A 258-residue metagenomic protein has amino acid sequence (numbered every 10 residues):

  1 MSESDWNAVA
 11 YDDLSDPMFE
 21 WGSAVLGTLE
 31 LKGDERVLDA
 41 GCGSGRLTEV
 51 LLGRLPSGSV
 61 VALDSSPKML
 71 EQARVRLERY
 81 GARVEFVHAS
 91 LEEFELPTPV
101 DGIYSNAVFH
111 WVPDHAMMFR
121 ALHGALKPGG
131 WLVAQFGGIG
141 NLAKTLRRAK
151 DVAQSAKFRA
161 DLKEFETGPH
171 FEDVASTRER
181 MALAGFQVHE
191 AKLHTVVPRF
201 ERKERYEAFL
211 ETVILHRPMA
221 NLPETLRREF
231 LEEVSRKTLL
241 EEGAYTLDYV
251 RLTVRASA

Functional and structural regions predicted by a protein language model:
M1-E35, R46-V50, M69-Q72: Conserved class I S-adenosyl-L-methionine
R36, G130-W131: Short glycine-centered segments of the SAM/dcSAM-binding site in methyltransferase folds
L38-A40, S44-E93: Class I SAM-dependent methyltransferase SAM/SAH-binding core
S44-R46, P169-A258: Conserved Class I S-adenosyl-L-methionine
E92-I103: A short acidic, Gly/Pro-enriched loop at the edge of an enzyme's catalytic core that lines a small-molecule cofactor
G102-H115: A short SAM/SAH-binding and catalytic strip from SAM-dependent methyltransferases
V112-P113, L126-P128: Helix-to-beta-strand junctions that scaffold the AdoMet/dcAdoMet cofactor pocket in Class I SAM-dependent enzymes
A116, H123, W131-E201, H216: Conserved catalytic/acceptor-binding region of the Class I
